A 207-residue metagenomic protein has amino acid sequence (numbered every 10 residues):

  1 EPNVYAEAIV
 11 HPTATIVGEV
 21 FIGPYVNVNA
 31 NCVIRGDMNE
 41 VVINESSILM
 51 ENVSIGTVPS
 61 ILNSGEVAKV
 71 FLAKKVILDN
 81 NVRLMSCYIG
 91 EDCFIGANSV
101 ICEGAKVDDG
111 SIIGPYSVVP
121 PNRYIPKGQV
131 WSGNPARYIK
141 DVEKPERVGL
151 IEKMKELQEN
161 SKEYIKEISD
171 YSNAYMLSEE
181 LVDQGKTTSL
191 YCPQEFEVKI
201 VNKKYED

Functional and structural regions predicted by a protein language model:
E1-Y25, Q194-D207: Extended, small-residue-rich solenoid/repeat segments and analogous flexible loops that form exposed scaffolds
N3, D37, E45, E51-K74 (+2 more regions): Glycine-rich hexapeptide-repeat left-handed beta-helix
I16, A30-C32: N-terminal beta-strand/beta-hairpin edge segment
I22, E40, R137: Short, electropositive, low-hydrophobicity segments enriched in small/polar residues
V28, G36: Conserved H-X4-D acyltransferase segment
